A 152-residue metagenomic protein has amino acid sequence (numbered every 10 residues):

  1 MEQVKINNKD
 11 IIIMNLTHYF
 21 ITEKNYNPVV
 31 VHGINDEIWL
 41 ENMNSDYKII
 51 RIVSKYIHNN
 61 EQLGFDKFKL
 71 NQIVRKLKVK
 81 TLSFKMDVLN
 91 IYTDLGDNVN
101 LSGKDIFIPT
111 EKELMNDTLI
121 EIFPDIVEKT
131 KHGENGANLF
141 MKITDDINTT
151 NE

Functional and structural regions predicted by a protein language model:
M1-N35: Acidic-basic catalytic patches of nuclease active cores, encompassing PD-(D/E)XK and other metal-cofactor nuclease
Y26-E37, N42-S45, G96: Contiguous patches in non-transmembrane
E41-R51, K80-F84: Active-site beta-strand-loop-beta-strand hairpin of nuclease catalytic cores that positions key catalytic residues
K55-D66, G96-N100: Short acidic, S/G/P-rich loop/turn micro-motifs used as interaction or catalytic elements
F65-S83: Short, internal acidic amphipathic alpha-helical interface segments that mediate docking to partner proteins
L77-F107: Nucleic-acid nuclease catalytic cores
G103-N148: Charged, structured surface patches that assemble and position nucleic-acid processing machinery
